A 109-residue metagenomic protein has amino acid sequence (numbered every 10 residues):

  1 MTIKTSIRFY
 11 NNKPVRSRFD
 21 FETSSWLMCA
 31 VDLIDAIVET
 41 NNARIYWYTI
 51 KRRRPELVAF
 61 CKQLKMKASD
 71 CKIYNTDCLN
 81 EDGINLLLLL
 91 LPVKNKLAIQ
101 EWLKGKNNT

Functional and structural regions predicted by a protein language model:
M1-T109: An anion-engaging/catalytic patch
